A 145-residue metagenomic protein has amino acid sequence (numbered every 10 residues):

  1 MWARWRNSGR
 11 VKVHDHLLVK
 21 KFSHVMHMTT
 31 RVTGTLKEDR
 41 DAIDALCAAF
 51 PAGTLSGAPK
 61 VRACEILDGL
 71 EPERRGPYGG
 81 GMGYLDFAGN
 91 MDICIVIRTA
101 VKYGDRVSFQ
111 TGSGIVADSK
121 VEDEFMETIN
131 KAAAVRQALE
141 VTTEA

Functional and structural regions predicted by a protein language model:
M1-W5, L18-F22: Short acidic, Gly/Ser-rich segments with clustered Asp/Glu that frequently serve as metal-coordination loops in enzyme
W5-H14: Short Gly/aromatic-enriched secondary-structure transition segments
F22-A145: Conserved hydrophobic core element of enzyme catalytic domains
